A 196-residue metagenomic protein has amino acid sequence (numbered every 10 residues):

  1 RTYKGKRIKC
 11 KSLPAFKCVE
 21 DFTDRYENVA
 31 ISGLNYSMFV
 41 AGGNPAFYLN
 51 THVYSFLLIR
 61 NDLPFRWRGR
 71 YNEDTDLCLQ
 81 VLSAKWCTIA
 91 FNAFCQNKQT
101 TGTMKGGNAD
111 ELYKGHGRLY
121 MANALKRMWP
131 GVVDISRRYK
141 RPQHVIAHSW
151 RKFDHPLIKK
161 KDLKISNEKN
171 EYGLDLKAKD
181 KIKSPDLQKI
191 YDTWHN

Functional and structural regions predicted by a protein language model:
T2-L79: Conserved catalytic core of nucleotide-sugar-dependent glycosyltransferases
G69-Y71, T75-N196: C-terminal catalytic/acceptor-binding lobe
